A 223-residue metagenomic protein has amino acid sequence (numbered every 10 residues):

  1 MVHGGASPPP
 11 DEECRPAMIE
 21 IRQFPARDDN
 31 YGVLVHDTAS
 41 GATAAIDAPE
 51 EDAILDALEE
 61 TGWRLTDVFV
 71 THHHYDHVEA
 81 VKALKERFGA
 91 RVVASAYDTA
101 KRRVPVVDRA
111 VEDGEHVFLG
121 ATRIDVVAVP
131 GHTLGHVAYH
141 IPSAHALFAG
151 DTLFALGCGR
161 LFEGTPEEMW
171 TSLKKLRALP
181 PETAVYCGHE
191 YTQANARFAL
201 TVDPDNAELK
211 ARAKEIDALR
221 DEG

Functional and structural regions predicted by a protein language model:
G5-A17: Short, Lys/Arg-enriched N-terminal segments with co-localized hydrophobic residues within the first ~10-30 amino acids
A17-W63, A138-G150: Conserved beta-strand hairpin/beta-sheet module of binuclear metal-dependent hydrolase folds, prominently
Q23, L34, H116-P142, A146-L147 (+1 more regions): Core dinuclear metal-dependent hydrolase active-site scaffold
D28, T43, E50-A128, H145 (+1 more regions): Active-site HxH/HxHxD metal-binding segment of metal-dependent hydrolases
V35, D47, H72, V111 (+4 more regions): Divalent metal-coordination and catalytic microenvironments
A39-G41, T99, L153-A155: A short, flexible beta-alpha/helix-coil linker loop
T133-G223: Metallo-beta-lactamase
